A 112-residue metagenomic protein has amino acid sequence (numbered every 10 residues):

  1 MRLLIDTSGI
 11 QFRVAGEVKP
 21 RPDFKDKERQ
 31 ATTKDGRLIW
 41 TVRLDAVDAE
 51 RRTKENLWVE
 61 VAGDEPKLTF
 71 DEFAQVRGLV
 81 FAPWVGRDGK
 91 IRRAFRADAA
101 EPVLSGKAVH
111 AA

Functional and structural regions predicted by a protein language model:
M1-A112: OB-fold and OB-like single-stranded nucleic-acid-recognition modules and their adjacent interaction interfaces
